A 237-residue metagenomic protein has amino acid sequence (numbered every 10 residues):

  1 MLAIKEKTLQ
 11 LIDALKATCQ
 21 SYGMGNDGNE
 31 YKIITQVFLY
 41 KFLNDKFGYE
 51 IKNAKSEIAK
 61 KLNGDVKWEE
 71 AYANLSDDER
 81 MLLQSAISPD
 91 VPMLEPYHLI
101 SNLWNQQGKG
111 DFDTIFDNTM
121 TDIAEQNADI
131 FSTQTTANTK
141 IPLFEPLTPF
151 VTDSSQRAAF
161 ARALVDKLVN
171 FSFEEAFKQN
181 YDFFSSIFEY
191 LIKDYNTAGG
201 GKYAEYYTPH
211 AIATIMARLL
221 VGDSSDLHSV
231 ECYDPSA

Functional and structural regions predicted by a protein language model:
M1-S224: Non-catalytic, mostly N-terminal accessory regions of nucleic-acid modification and defense proteins
L227-S236: Conserved class I S-adenosyl-L-methionine
